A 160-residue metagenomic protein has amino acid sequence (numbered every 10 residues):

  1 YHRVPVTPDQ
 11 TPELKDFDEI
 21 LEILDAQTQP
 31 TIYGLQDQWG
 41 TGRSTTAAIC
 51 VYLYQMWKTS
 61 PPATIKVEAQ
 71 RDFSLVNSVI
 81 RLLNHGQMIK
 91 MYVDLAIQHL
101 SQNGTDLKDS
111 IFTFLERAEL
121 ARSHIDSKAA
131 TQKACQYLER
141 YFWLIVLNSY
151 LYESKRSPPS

Functional and structural regions predicted by a protein language model:
H2-S160: PTP/DSP superfamily signal
